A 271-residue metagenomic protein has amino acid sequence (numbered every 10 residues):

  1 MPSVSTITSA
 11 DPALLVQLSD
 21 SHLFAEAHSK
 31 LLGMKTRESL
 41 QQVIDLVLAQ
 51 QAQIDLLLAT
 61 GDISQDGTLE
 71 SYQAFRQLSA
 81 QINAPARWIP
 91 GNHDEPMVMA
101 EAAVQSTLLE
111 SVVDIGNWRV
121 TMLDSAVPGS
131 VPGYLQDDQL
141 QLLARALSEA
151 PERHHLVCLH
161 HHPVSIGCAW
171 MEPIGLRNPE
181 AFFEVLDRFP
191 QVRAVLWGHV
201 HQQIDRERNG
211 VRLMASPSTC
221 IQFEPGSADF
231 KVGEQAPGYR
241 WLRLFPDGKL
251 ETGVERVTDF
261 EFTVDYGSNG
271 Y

Functional and structural regions predicted by a protein language model:
M1, T6-S9, W241-Y271: A short C-terminal boundary segment appended to hydrolase-like catalytic domains
M1-A74, I166: N-terminal active-site segment of His-dependent metallophosphoesterases
P12-A25, N117-V127, L156-C158, V211-P217 (+1 more regions): Active-site-proximal beta-strand elements of phosphoester/diester hydrolases
Q17-S19, D55-D62, A86-N92, D124 (+3 more regions): Active-site neighborhood of phospho(di)ester-bond hydrolases with catalytic His/Asp-centered motifs
S19-S39, E95-T107, G129-D137, S227-V232: Acidic/histidine-rich helix-loop elements that form or flank divalent-metal/phosphate-binding sites at the catalytic
S29, A59-A80, E95-L108, G133 (+2 more regions): Metal-dependent catalytic neighborhoods of phosphoester/phosphodiester hydrolases
I115-H155, W170-E184: Binuclear metal-dependent hydrolase catalytic cores centered on His/Asp/Glu-rich metal-binding motifs
M171-W241: Conserved beta-sheet core of the metallophosphoesterase superfamily
